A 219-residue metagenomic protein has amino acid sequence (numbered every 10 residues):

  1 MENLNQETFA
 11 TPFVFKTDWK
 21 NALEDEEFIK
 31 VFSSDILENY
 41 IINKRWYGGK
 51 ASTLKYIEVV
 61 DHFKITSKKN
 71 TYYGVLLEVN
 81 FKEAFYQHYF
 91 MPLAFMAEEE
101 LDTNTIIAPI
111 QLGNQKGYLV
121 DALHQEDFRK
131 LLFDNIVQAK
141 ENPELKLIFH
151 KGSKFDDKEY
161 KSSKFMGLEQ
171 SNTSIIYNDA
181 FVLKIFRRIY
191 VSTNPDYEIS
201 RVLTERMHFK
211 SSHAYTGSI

Functional and structural regions predicted by a protein language model:
M1, G49-T66: C-terminal low-complexity, glycine/proline- and small-hydrophobic-enriched intrinsically disordered tails that act as
M1-A10, V60-F63, Y73: Contiguous mid-protein beta-loop-alpha structural module that forms a pocket-lining wall or clamp of enzyme active
E2-W19, E100-G113: Short, compositionally biased low-complexity segments
A10-L54: Short Lys/Arg-enriched alpha/beta "domain-start" segment
D61-I219: Conserved ATP-binding subdomain of kinase catalytic cores across diverse folds
